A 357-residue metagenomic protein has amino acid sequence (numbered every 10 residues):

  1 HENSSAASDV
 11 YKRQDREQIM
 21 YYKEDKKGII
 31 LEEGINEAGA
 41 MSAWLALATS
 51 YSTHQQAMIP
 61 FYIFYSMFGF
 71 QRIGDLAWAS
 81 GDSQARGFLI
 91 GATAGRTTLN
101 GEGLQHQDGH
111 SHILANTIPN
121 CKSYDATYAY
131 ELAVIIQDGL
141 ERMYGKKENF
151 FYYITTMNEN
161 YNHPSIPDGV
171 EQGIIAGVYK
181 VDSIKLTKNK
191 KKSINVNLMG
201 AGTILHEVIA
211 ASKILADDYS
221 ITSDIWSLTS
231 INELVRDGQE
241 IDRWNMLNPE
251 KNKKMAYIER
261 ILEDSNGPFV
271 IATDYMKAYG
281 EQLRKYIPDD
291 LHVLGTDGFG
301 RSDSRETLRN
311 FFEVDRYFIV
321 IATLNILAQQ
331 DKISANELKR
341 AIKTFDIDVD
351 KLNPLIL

Functional and structural regions predicted by a protein language model:
H1-A7, Y11: Single conserved hydrophobic/aromatic residue that forms the stacking wall/gate of nucleotide- or nucleobase-binding
D9-D25, V293-G295: Active-site-adjacent bridging/hinge elements
I19, T53-Q55, T97-H106, N116 (+3 more regions): Thiamine diphosphate
Y22-M41, Y62-F70, G91-A94, N100 (+2 more regions): Active-site nucleophile and cofactor-binding loops and adjacent substrate-binding regions of central metabolic enzymes
E33-Y51, I319: Conserved phosphate/anionic-ligand binding catalytic regions in large, soluble enzymes, centered on
H54-M67, F88-G91, L198-G200: A short, small-residue-rich loop immediately preceding and capping a beta-strand
A79-G95: A glycine-rich helix N-cap at a beta->alpha junction
S111-I118, Y128: Hydrophobic, small-residue-rich alpha-helical packing segments that form membrane-like cores
